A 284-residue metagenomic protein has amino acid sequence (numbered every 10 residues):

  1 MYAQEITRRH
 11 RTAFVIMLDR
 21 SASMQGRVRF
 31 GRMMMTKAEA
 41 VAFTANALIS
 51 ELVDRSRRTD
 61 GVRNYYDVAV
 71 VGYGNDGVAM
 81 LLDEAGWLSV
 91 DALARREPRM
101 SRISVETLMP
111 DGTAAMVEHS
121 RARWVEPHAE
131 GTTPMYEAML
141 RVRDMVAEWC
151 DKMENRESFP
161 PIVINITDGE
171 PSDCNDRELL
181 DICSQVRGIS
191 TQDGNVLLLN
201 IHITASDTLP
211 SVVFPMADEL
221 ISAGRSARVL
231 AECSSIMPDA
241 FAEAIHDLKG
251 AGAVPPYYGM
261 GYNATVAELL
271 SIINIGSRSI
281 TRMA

Functional and structural regions predicted by a protein language model:
M1-A284: Acidic, low-complexity intrinsically disordered regions
